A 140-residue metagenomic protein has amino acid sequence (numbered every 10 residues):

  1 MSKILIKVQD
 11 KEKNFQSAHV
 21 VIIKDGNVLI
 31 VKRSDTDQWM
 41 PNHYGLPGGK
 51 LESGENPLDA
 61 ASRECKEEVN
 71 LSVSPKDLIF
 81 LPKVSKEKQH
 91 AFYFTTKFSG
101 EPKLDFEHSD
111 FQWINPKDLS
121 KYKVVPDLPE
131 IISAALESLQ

Functional and structural regions predicted by a protein language model:
M1-H19: Acidic, metal-coordinating catalytic segment for phosphate/diphosphate chemistry, firing primarily on the Nudix
H19, N27, D110: Conserved beta-strand and immediately adjacent loop positions that scaffold enzyme active sites
K24-G26, P82-K103, Q112, P116 (+1 more regions): Active-site-adjacent beta-strand/loop module that shapes the phosphate/pyrophosphate-binding cleft
N27-R63, E67: Conserved Nudix-box catalytic region and its N-terminal flanking loop in Nudix hydrolases and closely related
S72-P82: A short coil-to-beta-strand element that immediately follows conserved catalytic motifs
L119-S120, I132: A generic structural signal for short hydrophobic patches within well-formed alpha-helices
P129-Q140: Charged phosphate-binding loop/patch that engages nucleotide di/tri-phosphates or the phosphate backbone of nucleic
